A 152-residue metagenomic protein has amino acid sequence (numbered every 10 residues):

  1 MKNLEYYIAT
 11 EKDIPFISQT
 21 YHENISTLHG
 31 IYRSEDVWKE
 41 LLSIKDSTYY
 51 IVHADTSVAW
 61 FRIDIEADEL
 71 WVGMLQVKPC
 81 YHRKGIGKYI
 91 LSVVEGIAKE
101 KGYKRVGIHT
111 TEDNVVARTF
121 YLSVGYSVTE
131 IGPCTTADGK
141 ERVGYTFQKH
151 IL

Functional and structural regions predicted by a protein language model:
K2-E5: Extreme N-terminal starter segment of soluble prokaryotic enzymes
I8-H82, L91-V93, I97, C134 (+1 more regions): Acetyl-CoA-dependent GNAT
D46, W71, G102, E141-V143: Exposed loop/turn and edge beta-strand positions of beta-sandwich/beta-sheet ligand-binding modules
K78-S92, K99-K101, E112-T119, S123: Conserved glycine-rich acetyl-CoA-binding loop
K104-G107, T111-R118, L122-V124, P133-L152: C-terminal "cap" of GNAT-fold acetyltransferases
